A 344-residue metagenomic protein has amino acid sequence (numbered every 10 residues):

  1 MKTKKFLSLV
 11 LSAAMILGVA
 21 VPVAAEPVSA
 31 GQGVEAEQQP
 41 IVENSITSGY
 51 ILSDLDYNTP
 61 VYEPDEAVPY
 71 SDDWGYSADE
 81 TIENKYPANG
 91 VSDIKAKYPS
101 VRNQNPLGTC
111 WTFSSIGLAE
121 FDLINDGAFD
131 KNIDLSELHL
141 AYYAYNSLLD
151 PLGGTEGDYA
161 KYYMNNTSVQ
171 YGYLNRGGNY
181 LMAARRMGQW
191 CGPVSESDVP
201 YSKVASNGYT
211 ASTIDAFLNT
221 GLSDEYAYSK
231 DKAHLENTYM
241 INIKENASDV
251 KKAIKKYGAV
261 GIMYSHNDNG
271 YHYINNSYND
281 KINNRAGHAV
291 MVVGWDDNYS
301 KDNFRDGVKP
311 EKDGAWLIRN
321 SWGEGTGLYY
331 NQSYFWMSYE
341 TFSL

Functional and structural regions predicted by a protein language model:
K4-V23: Sec-dependent N-terminal signal peptides of Gram-positive bacterial secreted proteins and lipoproteins
L11, A96, E245-S248: Short alpha-helical segments and helix-capping/turn motifs at coil-helix boundaries
L17-A36: Sec-dependent signal peptide cleavage junction
G31-S92, S100-V101, N105, T109: N-terminal module-boundary/linker segments of secreted carbohydrate-active enzymes
G90, A96, A128, N132-I133 (+1 more regions): Short, surface-exposed basic-aromatic patches at helix termini and helix-loop junctions that form
I94-R102, N165-V169: Glycine-/proline-rich flexible loop or hinge segments
P106, T112-E120, A141-R305, E311-K312 (+2 more regions): Predominantly the structural core of cysteine protease catalytic domains
D122-L138: Phosphate-handling active-site elements
